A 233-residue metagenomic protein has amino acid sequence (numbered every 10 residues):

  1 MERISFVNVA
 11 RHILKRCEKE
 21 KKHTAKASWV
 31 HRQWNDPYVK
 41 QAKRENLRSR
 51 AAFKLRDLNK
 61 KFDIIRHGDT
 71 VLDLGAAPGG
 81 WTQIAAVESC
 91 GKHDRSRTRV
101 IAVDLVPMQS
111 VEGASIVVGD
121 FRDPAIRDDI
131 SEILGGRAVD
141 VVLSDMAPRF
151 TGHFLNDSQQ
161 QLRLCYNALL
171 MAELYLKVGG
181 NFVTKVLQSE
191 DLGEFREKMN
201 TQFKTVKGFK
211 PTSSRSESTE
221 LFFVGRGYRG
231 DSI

Functional and structural regions predicted by a protein language model:
A10-T70, A86: Class I SAM-dependent methyltransferase Rossmann-like catalytic core, especially the SAM/SAH-binding loop
T70-D73, I101: Conserved beta-strand elements of the Class I
G75-G79, L187: Class I SAM-dependent methyltransferase "Motif I" SAM/SAH-binding loop
P78-D94: Conserved SAM-binding loop of SAM-dependent methyltransferases across substrates and taxa, primarily the Class I
K92-R97, L176-N181: Short glycine-dipeptide loop
R97, V103-T151: S-adenosyl-L-methionine
L162-V178: A short glycine-rich, Lys/Arg-flanked "PGG" loop and its adjoining helix->strand segment in the class I
Q188-I233: Class I S-adenosyl-L-methionine
